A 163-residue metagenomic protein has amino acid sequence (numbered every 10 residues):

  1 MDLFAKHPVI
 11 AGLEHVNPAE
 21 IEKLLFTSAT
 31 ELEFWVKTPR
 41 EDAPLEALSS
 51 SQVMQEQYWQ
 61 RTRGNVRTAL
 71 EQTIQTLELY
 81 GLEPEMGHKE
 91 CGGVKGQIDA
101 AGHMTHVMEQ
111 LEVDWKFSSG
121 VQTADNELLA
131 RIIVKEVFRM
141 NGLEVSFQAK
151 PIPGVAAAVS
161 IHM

Functional and structural regions predicted by a protein language model:
M1-I161: Glycine-rich, acidic/polar active-site loops that bind/position phosphate-bearing ligands
